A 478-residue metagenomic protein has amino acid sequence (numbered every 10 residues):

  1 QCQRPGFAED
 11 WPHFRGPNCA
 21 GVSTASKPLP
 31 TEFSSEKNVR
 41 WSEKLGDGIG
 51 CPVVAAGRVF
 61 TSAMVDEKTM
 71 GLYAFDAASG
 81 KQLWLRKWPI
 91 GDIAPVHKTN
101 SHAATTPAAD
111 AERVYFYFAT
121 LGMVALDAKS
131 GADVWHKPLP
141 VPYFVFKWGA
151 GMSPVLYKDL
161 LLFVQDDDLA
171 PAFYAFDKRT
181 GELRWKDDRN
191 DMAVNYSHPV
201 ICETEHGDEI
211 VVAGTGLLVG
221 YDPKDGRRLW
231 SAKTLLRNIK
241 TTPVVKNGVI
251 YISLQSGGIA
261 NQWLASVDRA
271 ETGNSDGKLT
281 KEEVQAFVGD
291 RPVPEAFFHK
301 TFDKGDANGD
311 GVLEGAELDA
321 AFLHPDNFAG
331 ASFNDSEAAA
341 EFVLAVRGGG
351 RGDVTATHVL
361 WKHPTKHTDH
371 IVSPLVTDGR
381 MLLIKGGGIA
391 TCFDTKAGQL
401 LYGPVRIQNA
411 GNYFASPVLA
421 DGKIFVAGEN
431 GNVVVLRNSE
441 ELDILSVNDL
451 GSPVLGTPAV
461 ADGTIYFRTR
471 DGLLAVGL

Functional and structural regions predicted by a protein language model:
C2-L478: Noncatalytic, solvent-exposed loop/strand surfaces of beta-propeller-type extracellular/periplasmic domains
